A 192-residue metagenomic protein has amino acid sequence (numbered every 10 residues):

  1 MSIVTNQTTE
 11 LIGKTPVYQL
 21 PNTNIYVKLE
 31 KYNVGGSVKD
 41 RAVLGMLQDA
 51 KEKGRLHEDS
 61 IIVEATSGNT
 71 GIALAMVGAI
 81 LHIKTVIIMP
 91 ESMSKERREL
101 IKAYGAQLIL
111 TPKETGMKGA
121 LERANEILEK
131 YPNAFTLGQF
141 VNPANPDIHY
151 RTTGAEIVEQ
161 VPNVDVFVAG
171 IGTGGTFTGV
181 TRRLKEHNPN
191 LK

Functional and structural regions predicted by a protein language model:
M1-K192: PLP-dependent amino-acid enzyme catalytic core
